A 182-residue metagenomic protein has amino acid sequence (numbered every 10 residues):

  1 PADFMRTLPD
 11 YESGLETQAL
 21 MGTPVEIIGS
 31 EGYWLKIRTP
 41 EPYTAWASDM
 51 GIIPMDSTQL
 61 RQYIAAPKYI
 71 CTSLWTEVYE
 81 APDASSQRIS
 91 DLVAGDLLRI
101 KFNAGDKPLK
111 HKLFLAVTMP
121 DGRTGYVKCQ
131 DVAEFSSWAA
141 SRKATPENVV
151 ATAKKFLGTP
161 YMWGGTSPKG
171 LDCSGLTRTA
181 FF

Functional and structural regions predicted by a protein language model:
P1, D10, T17, M21-E26 (+5 more regions): Boundary regions of SH3-family modules and the immediately adjacent low-complexity/disordered segments in eukaryotic
G22, V93-L98: Loop/turn positions that initiate beta-strands
T76-V78: Extended non-catalytic domains of envelope/secretory-pathway proteins
P82, F102, L157-Y161: Sec/Tat-exported extracytoplasmic proteins
P146-F182: Catalytic cores of peptidoglycan-degrading enzymes
